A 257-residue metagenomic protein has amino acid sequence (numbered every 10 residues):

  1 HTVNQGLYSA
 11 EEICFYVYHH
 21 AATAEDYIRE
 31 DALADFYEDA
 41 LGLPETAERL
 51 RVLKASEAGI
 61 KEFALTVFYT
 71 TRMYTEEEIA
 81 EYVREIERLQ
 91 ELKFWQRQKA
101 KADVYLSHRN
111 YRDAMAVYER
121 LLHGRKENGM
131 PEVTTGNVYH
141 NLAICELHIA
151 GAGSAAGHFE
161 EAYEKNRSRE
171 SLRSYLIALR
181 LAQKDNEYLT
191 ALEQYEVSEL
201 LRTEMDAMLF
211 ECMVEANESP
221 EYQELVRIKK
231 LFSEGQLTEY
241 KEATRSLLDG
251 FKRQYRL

Functional and structural regions predicted by a protein language model:
H1-F94: Long, contiguous interaction/recruitment modules in multidomain scaffold/adaptor proteins
E77-K101, Y105, E127-T134: TPR-adjacent "capping" and linker segments in tetratricopeptide-repeat scaffold/adaptor proteins
R97, P131, V138, S171-S174: The tetratricopeptide repeat
H108, I149, A182-D185: Structural motif corresponding to the intra-repeat A-B loop/turn of tetratricopeptide repeats
